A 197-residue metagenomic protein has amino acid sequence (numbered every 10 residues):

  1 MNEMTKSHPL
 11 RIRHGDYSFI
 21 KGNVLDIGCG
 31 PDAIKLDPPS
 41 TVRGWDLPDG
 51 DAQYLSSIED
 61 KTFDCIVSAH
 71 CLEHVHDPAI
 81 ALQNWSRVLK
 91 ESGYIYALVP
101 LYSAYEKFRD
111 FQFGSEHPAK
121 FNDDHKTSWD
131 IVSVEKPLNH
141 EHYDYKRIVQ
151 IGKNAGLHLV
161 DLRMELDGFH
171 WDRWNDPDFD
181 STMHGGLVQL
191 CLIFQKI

Functional and structural regions predicted by a protein language model:
M1-K61, C65-V67, K146, L162-P177 (+1 more regions): Conserved N-terminal segment of class I S-adenosyl-L-methionine
S18-F19, A79-N84, Y94-I197: S-adenosyl-L-methionine-dependent methyltransferase catalytic module, highlighting the catalytic core
T41-G44, D60-K61, Q83-V88, F113-S115: Glycine-rich, phosphate-binding/catalytic loops in enzymes
S56, V75-H76, E106: Activation segment
T62, S92-G93: Surface-exposed loop/turn positions
D64-H76: A short SAM/SAH-binding and catalytic strip from SAM-dependent methyltransferases
V75-H76, L89-E91: Helix-to-beta-strand junctions that scaffold the AdoMet/dcAdoMet cofactor pocket in Class I SAM-dependent enzymes
